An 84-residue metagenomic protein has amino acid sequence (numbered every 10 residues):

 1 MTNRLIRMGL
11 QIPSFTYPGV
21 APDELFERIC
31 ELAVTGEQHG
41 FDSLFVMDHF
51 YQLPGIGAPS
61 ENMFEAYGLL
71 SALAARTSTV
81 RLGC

Functional and structural regions predicted by a protein language model:
M1-R76: N-terminal beta1-alpha1-beta2 module of alpha/beta enzyme domains
T77-C84: Conserved catalytic cysteine-centered active-site region of acyl-thioester-dependent Claisen-condensing enzymes
